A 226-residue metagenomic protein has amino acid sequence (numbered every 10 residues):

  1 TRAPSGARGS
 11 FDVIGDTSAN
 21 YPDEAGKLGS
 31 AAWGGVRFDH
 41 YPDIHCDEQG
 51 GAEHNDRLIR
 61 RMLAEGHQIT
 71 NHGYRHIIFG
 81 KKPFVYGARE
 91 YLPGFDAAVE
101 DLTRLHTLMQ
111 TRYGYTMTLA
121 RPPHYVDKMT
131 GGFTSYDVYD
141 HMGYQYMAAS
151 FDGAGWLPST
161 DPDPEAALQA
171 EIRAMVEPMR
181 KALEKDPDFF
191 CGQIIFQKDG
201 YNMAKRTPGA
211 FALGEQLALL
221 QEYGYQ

Functional and structural regions predicted by a protein language model:
T1-P122, L219: Active-site beta->alpha N-cap acidic-glycine motif
H54, H76-Q221: Catalytic domains of cell-wall/extracellular-matrix polysaccharide-remodeling enzymes, centered on de-N-acetylation
